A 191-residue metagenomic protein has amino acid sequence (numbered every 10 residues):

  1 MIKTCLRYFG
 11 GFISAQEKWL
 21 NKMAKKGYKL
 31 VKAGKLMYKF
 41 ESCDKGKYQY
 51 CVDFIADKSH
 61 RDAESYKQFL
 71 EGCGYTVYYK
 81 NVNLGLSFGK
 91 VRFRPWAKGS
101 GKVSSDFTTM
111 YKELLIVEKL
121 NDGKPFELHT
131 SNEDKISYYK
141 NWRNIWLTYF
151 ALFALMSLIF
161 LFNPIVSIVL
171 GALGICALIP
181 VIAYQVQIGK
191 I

Functional and structural regions predicted by a protein language model:
M1-I191: Terminus-proximal functional modules
